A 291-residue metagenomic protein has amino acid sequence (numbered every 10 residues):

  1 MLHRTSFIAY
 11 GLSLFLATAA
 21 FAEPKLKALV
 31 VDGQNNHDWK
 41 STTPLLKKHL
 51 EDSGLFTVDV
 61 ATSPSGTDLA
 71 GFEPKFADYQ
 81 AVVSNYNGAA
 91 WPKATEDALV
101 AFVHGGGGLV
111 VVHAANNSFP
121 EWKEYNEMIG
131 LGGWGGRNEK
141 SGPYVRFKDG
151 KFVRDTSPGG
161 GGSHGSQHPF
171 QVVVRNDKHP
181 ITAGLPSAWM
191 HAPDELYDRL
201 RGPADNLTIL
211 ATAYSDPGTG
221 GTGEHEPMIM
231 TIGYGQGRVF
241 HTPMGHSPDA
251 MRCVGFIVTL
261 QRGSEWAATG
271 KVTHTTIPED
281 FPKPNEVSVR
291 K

Functional and structural regions predicted by a protein language model:
M1-R4: N-terminal secretory signal peptides that target proteins for export/translocation
S6-A19: Bacterial N-terminal signal peptides
E23-F119: Helical hinge/lid and interdomain linker segments adjacent to catalytic or ligand-binding clefts that mediate domain
E23-L26, S41, D52, P74 (+2 more regions): Extracellular ligand-binding/catalytic regions of CAZymes and related secreted enzymes and adhesion modules
N35-N36, A89, N116-S118, S187 (+3 more regions): Short, solvent-exposed loop/turn segments at secondary-structure junctions
E51, T57-D59, D78, R146-G235 (+1 more regions): Catalytic beta-strand/loop cores that center a nucleophilic Ser/Cys/Thr and support acyl-enzyme chemistry
A89-P180: A glycine-rich, often tryptophan-bearing local segment used as a flexible ligand/cofactor-contacting loop or short
G106-V110, L210, F240: Structural detector of well-ordered beta-strand residues that form the stable sheet scaffold of enzyme domains
